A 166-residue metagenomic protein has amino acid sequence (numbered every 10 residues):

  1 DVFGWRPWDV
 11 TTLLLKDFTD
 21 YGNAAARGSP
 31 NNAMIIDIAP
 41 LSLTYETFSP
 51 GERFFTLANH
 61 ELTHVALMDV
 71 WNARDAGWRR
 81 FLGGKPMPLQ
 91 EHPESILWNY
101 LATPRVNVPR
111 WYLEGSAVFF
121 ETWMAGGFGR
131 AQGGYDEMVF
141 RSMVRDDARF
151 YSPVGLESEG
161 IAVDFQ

Functional and structural regions predicted by a protein language model:
D1-A102, P109, S158-D164: Juxtacatalytic substrate-recognition/specificity segment
P104-G134, F140-Q166: Active-site-proximal alpha-helical
